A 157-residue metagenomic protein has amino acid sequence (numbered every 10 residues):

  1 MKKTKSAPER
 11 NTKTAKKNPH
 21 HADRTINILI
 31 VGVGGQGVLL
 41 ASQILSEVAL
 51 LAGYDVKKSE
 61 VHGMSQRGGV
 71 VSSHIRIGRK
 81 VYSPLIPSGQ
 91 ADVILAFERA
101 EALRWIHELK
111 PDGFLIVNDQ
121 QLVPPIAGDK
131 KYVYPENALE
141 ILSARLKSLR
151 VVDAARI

Functional and structural regions predicted by a protein language model:
K2-K5, K13-I157: Active-site cofactor/cluster-binding pocket
